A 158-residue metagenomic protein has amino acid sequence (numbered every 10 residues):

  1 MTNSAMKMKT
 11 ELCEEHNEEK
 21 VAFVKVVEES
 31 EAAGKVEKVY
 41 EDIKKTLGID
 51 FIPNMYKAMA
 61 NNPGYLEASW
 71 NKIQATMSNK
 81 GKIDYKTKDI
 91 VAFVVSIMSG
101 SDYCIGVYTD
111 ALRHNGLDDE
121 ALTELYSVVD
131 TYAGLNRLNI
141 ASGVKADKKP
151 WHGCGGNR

Functional and structural regions predicted by a protein language model:
M1-R158: Hydrophobic alpha-helical segments
